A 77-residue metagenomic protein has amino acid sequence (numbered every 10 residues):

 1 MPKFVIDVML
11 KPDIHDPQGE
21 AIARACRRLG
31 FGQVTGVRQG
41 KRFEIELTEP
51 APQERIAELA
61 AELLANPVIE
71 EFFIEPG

Functional and structural regions predicted by a protein language model:
M1-G77: Non-catalytic terminal accessory/regulatory regions of metabolic enzymes
